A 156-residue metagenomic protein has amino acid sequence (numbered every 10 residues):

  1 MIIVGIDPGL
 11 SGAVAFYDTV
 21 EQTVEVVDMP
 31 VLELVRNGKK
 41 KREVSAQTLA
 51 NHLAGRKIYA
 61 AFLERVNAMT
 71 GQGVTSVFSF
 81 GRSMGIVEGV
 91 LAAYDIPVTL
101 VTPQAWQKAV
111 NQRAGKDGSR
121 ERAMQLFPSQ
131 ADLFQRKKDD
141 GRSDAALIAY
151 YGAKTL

Functional and structural regions predicted by a protein language model:
M1-L156: Phosphate- and other anionic-substrate recognition elements at nucleic-acid/protein interfaces
